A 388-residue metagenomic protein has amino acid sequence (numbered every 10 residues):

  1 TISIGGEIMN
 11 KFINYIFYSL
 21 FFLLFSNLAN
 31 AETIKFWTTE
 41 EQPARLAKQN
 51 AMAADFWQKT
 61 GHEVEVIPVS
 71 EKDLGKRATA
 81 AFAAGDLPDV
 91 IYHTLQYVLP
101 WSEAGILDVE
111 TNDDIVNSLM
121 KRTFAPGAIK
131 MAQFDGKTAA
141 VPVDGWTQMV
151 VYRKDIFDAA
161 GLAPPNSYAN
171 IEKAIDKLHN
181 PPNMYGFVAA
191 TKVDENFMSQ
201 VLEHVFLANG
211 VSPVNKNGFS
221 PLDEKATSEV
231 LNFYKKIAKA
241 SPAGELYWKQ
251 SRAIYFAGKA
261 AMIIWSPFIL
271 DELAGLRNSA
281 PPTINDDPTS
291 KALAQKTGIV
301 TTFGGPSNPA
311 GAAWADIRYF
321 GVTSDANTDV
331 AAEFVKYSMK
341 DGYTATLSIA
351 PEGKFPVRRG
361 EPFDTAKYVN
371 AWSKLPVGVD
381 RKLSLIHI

Functional and structural regions predicted by a protein language model:
N27-A31: Sec/Tat signal peptide C-region and signal peptidase I cleavage site
I34-N50: Extracytoplasmic "Venus flytrap"
D55-F124, D155, A159-N166, A260-M262 (+3 more regions): Extracytoplasmic "Venus flytrap"/periplasmic binding protein-like
V69-R77, Y168-K173, G244-F256: Short helix-initiation/N-cap motifs at beta->coil->alpha
L95-T147, E172, M198-V201, D287-F303: Hinge/lid segment of periplasmic solute-binding proteins
D135, A139-V141, E172-F219, A260: Extracytoplasmic/periplasmic solute-binding protein
I175-K177, K216-E245, P288, L293-G298: Glycine-centered hinge/linker elements that transmit conformational signals in sensory and ligand-binding systems
L273-L276, P281, N285, T289-A292 (+1 more regions): C-terminal lobe and pocket-closing loops of periplasmic/extracytoplasmic Venus-flytrap solute-binding proteins
